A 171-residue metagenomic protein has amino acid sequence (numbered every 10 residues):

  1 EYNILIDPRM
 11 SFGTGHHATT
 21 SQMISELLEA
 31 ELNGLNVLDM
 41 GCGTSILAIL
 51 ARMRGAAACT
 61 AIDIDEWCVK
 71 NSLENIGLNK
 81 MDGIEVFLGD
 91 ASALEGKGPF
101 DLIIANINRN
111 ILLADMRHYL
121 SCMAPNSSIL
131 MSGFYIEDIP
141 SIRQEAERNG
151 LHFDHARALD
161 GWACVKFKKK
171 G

Functional and structural regions predicted by a protein language model:
E1-G13: Non-catalytic substrate-recognition/targeting regions of SAM-dependent transferases
M10, T14-E95: Conserved SAM/SAH cofactor-binding pocket of Class I
S25, I64-K170: S-adenosylmethionine
